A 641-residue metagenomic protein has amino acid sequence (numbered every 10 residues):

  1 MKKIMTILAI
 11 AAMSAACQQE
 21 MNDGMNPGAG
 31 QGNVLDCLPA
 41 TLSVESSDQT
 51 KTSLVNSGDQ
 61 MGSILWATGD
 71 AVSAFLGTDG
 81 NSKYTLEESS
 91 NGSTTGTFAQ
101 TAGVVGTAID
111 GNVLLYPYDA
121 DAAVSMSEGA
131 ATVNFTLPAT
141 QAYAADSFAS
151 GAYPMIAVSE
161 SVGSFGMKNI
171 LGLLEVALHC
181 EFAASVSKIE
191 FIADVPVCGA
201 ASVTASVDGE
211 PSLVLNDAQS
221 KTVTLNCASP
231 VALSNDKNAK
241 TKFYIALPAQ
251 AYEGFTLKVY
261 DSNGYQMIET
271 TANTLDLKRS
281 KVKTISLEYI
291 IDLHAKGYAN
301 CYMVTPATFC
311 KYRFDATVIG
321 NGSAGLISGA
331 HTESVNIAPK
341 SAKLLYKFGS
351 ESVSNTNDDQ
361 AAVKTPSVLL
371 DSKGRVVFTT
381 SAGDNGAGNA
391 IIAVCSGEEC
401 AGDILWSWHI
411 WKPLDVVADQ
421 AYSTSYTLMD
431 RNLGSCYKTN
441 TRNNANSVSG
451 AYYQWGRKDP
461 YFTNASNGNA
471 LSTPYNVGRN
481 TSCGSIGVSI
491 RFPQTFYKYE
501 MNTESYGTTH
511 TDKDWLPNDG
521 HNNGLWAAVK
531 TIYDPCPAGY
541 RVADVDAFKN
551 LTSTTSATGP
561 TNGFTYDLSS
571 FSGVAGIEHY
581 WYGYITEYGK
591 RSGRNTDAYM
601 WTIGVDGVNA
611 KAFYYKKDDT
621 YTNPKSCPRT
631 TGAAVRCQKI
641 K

Functional and structural regions predicted by a protein language model:
K3-I4, L8, C17-L293, G386 (+1 more regions): Sec-type signal peptide cleavage vicinity
T50-S53, N81-S82, S435-R442, V608-A610: Short, solvent-exposed loop/turn elements at domain surfaces
T68, D110, I170-G172, G388 (+8 more regions): Residues that flank catalytic or metal-binding motifs in active/ligand-binding sites
F75, V113-L115, L173-A177, Y244-A246 (+9 more regions): Residues within well-ordered beta-strands of beta-sheet-rich folds
F165, L174-C180, V376-F378, A393-V394 (+1 more regions): Conserved catalytic-core segments centered on acid/base and nucleophilic motifs
I291-K530, R629-A634, K639-K641: Short, compositionally biased
L433-S435, T503, T508-K641: C-terminal, surface-exposed recognition/capping segments
